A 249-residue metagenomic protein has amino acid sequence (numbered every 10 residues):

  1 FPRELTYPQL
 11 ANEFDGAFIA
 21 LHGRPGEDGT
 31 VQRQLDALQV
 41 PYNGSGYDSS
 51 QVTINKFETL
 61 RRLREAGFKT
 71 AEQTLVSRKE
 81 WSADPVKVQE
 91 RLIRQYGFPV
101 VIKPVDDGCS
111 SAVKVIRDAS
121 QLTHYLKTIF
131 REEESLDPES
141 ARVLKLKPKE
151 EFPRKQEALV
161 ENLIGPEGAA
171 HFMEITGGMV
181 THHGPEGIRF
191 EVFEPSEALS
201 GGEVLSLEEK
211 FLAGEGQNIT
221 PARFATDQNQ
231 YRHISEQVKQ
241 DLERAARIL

Functional and structural regions predicted by a protein language model:
F1-D48, V52-I54, E58, R62-E65 (+1 more regions): ATP-binding N-terminal substructure of ATP-dependent carboxylate-amine bond-forming enzymes
R24, Y47-S50, V76-W81, V105-C109 (+2 more regions): Short acidic/polar capping segments at secondary-structure boundaries
Q32-G67, A71-E72, L212-D241: C-terminal or late-domain output modules
N43, A71, V101, L159-E161: Structural detector of well-ordered beta-strand residues that form the stable sheet scaffold of enzyme domains
A71-L75, P99-F130, D137-P138: Glycine-rich phosphate-binding loop of ATP-grasp-fold ATP-dependent ligases
S82, G168-A169, P185, A225-L249: ATP-dependent carboxylate activation and anion-phosphoryl transfer catalytic cores that bind Mg-ATP to form
L92-V100, E191: Acidic/histidine-enriched active-site and ligand-binding environments that engage anionic O-linkages
Q121-P221, H233, Q237: Phosphate-binding site of ATP-dependent enzymes
